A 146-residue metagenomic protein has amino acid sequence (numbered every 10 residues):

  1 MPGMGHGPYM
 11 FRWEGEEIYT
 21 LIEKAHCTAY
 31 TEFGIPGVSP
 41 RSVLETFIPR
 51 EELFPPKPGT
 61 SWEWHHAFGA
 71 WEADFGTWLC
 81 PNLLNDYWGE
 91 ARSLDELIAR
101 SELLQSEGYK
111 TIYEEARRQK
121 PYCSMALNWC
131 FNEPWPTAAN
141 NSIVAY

Functional and structural regions predicted by a protein language model:
M1-W13: Aromatic- and carboxylate-enriched substrate-binding clefts and catalytic-loop regions of carbohydrate-active enzymes
E14-Y146: Substrate-binding clefts and catalytic carboxylate motifs of secreted carbohydrate-active enzymes
